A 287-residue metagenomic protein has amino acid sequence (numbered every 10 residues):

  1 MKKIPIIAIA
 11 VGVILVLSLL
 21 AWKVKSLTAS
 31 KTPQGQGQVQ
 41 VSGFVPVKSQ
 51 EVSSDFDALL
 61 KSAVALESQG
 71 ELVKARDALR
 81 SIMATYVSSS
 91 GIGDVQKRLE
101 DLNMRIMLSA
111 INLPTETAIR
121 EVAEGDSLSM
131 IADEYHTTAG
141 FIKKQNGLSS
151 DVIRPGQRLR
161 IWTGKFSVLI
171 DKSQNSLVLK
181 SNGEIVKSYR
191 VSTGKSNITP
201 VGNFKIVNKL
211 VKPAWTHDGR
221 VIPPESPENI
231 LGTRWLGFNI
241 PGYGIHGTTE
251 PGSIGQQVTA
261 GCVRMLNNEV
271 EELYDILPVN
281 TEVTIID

Functional and structural regions predicted by a protein language model:
M1-V13: N-terminal Sec-pathway targeting helices
L19-Q34: Hydrophobic single-pass membrane-insertion segments
K48-V73, A78, M107-H136: Primarily a LysM-type cell-wall glycan-binding module
D77, S81-T115, T138-D171, I286: Extracellular LysM carbohydrate-binding repeats and other cell-envelope/extracellular binding modules
G125, G156-L159, N280-T281: Loop/turn positions that initiate beta-strands
T163-T249: Gly/Pro-biased beta-strand-loop elements
R220-D287: Exported/periplasmic cell-wall-interacting domains
